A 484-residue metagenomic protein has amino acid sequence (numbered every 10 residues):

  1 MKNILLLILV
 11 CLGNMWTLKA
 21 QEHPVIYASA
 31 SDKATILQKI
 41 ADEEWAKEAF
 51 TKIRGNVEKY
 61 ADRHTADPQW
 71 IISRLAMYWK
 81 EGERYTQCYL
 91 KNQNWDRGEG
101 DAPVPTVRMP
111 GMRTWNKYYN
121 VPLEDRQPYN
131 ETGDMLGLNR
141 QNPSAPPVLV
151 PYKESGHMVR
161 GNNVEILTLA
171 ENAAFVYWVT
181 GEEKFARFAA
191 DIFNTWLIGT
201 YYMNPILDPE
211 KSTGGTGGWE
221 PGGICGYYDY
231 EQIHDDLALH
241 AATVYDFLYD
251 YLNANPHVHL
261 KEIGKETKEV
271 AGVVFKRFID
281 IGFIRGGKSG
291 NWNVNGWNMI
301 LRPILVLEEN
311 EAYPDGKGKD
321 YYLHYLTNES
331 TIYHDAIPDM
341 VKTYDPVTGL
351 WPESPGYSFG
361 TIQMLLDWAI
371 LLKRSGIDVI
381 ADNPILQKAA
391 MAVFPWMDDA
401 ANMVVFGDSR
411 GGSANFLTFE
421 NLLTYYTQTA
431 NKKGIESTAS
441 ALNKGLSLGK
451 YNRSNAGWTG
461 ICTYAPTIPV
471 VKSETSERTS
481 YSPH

Functional and structural regions predicted by a protein language model:
M1-Q21: Bacterial Sec-dependent N-terminal signal peptides
I4-L7, A241, G318: Residue-level recognition of alpha-helix boundary/capping or hinge positions
A20-S289, V294-L301, L305-E308, T327 (+4 more regions): Extracellular glycan-targeting catalytic surfaces
Y202-G215, F275-V294, D335-P355, A389-N415 (+3 more regions): Charged/polar, low-hydrophobicity segments characteristic of intrinsically disordered regions and flexible loops
N204, D208, Y249-H257, E309-A312 (+3 more regions): Structured alpha-helical bundle/scaffold domains in large eukaryotic membrane-trafficking regulators
Y228-Q232, G287-N291, K317, G349-G356 (+2 more regions): Alpha-helix capping and helix-loop boundary segments enriched in small/acidic/polar residues
L305-D378: A compositional/structural signature marking long, glycine- and acidic/polar-rich segments with frequent tryptophans
L307, Y357-H484: Carbohydrate-active enzyme catalytic cores, enriched for enzymes that act on polyanionic acidic polysaccharides
